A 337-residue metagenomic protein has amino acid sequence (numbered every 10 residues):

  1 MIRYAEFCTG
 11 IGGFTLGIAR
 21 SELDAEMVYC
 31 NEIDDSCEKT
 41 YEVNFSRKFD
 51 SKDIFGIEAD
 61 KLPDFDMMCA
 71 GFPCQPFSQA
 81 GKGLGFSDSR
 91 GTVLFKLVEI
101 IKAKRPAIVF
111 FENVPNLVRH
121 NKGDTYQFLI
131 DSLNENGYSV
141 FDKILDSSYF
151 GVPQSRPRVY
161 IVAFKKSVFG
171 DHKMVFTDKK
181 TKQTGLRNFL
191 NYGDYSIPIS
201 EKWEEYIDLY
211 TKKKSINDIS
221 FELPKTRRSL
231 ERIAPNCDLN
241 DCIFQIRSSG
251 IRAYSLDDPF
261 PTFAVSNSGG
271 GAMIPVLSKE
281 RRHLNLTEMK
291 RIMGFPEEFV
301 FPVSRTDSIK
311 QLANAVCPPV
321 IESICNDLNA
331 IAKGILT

Functional and structural regions predicted by a protein language model:
Y4-G13, I18, I54, D64-G81 (+6 more regions): Conserved proline-anchored active-site loop of SAM-dependent methyltransferases that bridges a beta-strand
G17-E26, N44: A short, Lys/Arg-enriched amphipathic alpha-helix followed by its capping loop at the start of a domain
N31: The conserved SAM/SAH-binding core of class I Rossmann-like methyltransferase domains, concentrating on the hydrophobic
D34: Conserved SAM/SAH-binding beta-strand->alpha-helix loop
Y41: Conserved SAM-binding loop
R47-D53: Conserved SAM-binding strand-loop segment of SAM-dependent methyltransferases
I57-M67, F77-S255: Class I S-adenosyl-L-methionine
Y210-T337: C-terminal target-recognition/interaction regions appended to catalytic cores
